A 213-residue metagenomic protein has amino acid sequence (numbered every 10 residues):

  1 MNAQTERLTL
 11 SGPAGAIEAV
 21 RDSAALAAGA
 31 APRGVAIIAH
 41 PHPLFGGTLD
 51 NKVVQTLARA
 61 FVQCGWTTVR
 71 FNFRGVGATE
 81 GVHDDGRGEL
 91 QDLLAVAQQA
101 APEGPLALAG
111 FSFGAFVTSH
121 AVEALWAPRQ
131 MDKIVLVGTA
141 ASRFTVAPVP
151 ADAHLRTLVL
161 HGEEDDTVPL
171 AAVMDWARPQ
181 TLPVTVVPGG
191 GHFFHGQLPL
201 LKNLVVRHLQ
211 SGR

Functional and structural regions predicted by a protein language model:
L10-G12, A16-E103: Serine-hydrolase catalytic machinery in alpha/beta-hydrolase-like enzymes
P41-H42, I134-F144, G190: Active-site nucleophile loop of the alpha/beta-hydrolase fold
L108-G110, V137: Short beta-strand immediately N-terminal to the catalytic nucleophile in serine-hydrolase-like folds
G110-T118: Gly/Ala-rich beta-loop-alpha elbow adjacent to hydrolase catalytic centers
S142-R143, E163-V168, H192-F193: Acidic catalytic loop of the alpha/beta-hydrolase fold
A153-H161, D165: Short beta-strand/loop motif that positions the catalytic acidic residue of the alpha/beta-hydrolase fold
E163-L182: Conserved loop-alpha-helix segment in the C-terminal half of the alpha/beta-hydrolase fold that carries the catalytic
G190-K202: Catalytic histidine-centered segment of alpha/beta-hydrolase-like enzymes
